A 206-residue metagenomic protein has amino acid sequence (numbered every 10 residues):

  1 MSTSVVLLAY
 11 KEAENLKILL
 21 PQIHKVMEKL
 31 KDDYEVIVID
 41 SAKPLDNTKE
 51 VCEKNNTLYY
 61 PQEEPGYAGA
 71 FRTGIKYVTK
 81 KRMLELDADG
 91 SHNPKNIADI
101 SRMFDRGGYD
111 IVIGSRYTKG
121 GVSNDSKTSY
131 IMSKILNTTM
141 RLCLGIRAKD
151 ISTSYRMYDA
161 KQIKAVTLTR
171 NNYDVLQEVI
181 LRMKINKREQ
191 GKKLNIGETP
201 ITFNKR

Functional and structural regions predicted by a protein language model:
S2-S4, E35: Cell-envelope/extracellular polymer assembly enzymes that use nucleotide-activated donors
E12-L16, P44, Y67, N93: Donor nucleotide-sugar binding loop of glycosyltransferases
E12-M27: Short, well-formed alpha-helical segments that are part of the catalytic scaffolds of diverse glycosyltransferases
D40-T48: A conserved acidic beta->alpha catalytic loop
Q62-Y77, R82, P94-Y173, R206: Acceptor/aglycone-binding surface of glycosyltransferases and processive sugar-polymer synthases
Q162-V166, N172-K193: A short, conserved alpha-helix in the catalytic core of glycosyltransferases
G197-R206: Active-site donor/metal-binding and catalytic loop motifs of nucleotide-sugar-dependent glycosylation enzymes
